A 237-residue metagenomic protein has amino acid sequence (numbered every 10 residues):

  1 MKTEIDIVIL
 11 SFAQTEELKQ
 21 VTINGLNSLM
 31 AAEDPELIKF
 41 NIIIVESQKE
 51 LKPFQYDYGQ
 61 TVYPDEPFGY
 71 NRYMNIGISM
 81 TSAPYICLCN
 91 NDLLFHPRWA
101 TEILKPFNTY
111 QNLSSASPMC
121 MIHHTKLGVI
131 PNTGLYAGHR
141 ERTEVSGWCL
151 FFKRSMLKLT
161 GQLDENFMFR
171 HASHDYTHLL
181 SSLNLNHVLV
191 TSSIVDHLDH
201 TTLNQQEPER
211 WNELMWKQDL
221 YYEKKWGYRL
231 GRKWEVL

Functional and structural regions predicted by a protein language model:
M1-S28: N-proximal low-complexity "stem/linker" segments adjacent to membrane-targeting elements
N24-I38: Short, acidic, metal-binding catalytic loop of nucleotide-sugar glycosyltransferases
P64-T81: Glycine-rich, basic loop-to-helix element that forms the pyrophosphate-binding segment of sugar-nucleotide handling
I86: Short aromatic/hydrophobic "clamp" motif used to bind/position activated sugar donors
L94-I130: Conserved donor NDP-sugar-binding/catalytic core segment of glycosyltransferases
E102, C149-F152, M156-G161, N166-I194: A short, conserved alpha-helix in the catalytic core of glycosyltransferases
M121-H123, L189-E209: Active-site donor/metal-binding and catalytic loop motifs of nucleotide-sugar-dependent glycosylation enzymes
G134-S155, E209: A recurrent flexible, glycine/aromatic-enriched loop bordering the glycosyltransferase active site that acts as
